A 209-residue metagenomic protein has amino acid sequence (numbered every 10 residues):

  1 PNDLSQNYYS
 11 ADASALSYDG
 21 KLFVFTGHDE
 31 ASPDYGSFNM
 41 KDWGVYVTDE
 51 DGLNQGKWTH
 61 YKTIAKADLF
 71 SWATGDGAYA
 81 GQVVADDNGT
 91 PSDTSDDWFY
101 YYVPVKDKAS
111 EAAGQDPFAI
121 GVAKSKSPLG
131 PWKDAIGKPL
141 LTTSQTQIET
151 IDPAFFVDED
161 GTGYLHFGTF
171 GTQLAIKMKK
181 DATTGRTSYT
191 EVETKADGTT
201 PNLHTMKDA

Functional and structural regions predicted by a protein language model:
P1-A209: Carbohydrate-active catalytic/glycan-binding domains of CAZyme proteins, especially the secreted or lumenal ectodomains
